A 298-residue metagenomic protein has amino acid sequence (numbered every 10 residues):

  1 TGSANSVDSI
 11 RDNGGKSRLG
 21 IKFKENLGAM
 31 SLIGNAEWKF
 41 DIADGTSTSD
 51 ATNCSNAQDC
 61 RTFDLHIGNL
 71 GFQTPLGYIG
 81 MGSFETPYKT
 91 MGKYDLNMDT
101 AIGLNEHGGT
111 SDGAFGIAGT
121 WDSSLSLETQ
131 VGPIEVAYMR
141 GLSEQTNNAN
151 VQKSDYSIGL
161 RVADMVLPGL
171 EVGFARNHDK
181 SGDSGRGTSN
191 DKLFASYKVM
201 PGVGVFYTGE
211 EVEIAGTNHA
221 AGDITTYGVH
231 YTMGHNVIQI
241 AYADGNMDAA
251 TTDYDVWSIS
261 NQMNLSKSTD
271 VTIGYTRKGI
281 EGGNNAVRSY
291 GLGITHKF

Functional and structural regions predicted by a protein language model:
T1-F298: Outer-membrane beta-barrel proteins
